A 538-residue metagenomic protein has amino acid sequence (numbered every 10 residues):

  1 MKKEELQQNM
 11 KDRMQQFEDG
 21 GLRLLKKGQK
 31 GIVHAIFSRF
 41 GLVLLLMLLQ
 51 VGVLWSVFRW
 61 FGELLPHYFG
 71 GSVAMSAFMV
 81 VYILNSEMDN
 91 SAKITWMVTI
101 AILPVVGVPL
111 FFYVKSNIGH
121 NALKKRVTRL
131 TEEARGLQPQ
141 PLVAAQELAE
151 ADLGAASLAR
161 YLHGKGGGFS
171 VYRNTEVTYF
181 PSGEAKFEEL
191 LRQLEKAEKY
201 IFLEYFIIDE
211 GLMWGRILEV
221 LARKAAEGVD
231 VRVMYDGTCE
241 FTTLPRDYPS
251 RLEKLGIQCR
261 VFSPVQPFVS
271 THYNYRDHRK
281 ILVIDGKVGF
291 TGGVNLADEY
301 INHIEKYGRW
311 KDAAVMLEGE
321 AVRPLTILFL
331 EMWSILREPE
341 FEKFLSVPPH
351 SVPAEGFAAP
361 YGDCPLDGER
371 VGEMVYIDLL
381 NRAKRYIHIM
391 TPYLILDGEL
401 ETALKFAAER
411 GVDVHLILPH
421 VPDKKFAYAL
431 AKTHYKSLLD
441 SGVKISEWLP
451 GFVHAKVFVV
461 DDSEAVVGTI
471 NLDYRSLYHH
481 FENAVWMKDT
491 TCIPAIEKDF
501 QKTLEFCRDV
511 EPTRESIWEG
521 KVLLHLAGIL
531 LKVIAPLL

Functional and structural regions predicted by a protein language model:
M1-M374, D378, R382, P422 (+4 more regions): N-terminal localization/anchoring segments of enzymes in phospholipid and broader phosphate metabolism
Y273, V352, L379, F406 (+5 more regions): Replace "in large, NTP-powered and nucleic-acid-processing enzymes" with "in large, NTP-powered factors and other
D312, M390-T391: A short, conserved beta-strand element enriched in hydrophobic/aromatic residues
D367, T391, I395, P422-A429 (+2 more regions): A short glycine-/small-residue-rich loop at the edge of a beta-strand within enzyme catalytic domains
N381, T402-K405, K432-K436: Internal, well-ordered alpha-helical scaffold/interface segments that support domain packing or protein-protein contacts
Y393-H415, P419, K424: Helical hairpin unit composed of two closely spaced alpha helices linked by a short loop
H420-Y478: C-terminal structural cap/anchor segments
